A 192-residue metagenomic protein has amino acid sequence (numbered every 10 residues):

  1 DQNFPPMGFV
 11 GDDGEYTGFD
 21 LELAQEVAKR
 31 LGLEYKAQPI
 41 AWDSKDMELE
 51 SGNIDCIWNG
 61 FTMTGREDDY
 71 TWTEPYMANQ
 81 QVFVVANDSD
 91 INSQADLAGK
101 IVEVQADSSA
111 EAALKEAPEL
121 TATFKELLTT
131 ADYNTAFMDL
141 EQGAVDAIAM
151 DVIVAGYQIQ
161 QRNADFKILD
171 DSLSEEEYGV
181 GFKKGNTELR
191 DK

Functional and structural regions predicted by a protein language model:
D1-F4, Q38-D43, G52-T64, N87 (+3 more regions): Beta->alpha turn/N-cap motifs
D1-G18: Short glycine-rich His-centered loop
G8-D12, A95-D96, D139: Short acidic, glycine/proline-rich loop/turn micro-motifs
G8-D13, A24-L33, A110-A131, I159-N163: Ligand-binding cleft/hinge of the Venus flytrap
L21, Q25, K29, E34-D96 (+2 more regions): Acidic, polar ligand-binding/catalytic clefts
L21-R30, D88-I91, A95-I101, A106-S109 (+2 more regions): Extended ligand-binding regions for polar small-molecule ligands
D43-M47, G60-D69, A113-P118, D139-E175: A ligand-binding cleft/hinge motif common to bilobed small-molecule-binding domains
M77-V85, V152-D191: Periplasmic-binding protein-like
